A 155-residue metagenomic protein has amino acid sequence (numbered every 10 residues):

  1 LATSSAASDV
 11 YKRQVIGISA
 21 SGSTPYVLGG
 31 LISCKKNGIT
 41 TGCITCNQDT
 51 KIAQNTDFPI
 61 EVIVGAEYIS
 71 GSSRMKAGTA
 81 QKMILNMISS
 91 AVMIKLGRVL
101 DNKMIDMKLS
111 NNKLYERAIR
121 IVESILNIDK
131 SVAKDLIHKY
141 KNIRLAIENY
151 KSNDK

Functional and structural regions predicted by a protein language model:
L1, S21-T24, G78, K82 (+4 more regions): Electropositive phosphate-/nucleotide-binding environments in soluble metabolic enzymes
L1-Y11: Single conserved hydrophobic/aromatic residue that forms the stacking wall/gate of nucleotide- or nucleobase-binding
K12-G22: A short, small-residue-rich loop immediately preceding and capping a beta-strand
V15, T41, P59-I60: Short, well-ordered beta-strand core segments
S21-G30, I52: Short glycine/serine/threonine-rich phosphate/pyrophosphate-binding segments that cradle anionic phosphate groups
T45-L100: Short alpha-helices
V92-K155: Short, amphipathic alpha-helical interaction segments embedded in low-complexity terminal/linker regions of eukaryotic
